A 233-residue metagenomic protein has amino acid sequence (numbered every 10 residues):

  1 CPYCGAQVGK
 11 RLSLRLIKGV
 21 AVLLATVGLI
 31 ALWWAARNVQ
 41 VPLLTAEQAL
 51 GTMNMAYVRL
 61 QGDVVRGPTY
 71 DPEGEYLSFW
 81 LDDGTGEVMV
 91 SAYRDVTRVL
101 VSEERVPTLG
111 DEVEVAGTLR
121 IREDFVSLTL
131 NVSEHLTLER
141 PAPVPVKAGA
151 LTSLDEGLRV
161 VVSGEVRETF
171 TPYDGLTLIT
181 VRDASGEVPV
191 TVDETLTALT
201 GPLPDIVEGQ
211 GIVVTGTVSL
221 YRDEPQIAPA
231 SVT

Functional and structural regions predicted by a protein language model:
C1-A21, A31-L50, N54-T233: OB-fold single-stranded nucleic acid-binding module
